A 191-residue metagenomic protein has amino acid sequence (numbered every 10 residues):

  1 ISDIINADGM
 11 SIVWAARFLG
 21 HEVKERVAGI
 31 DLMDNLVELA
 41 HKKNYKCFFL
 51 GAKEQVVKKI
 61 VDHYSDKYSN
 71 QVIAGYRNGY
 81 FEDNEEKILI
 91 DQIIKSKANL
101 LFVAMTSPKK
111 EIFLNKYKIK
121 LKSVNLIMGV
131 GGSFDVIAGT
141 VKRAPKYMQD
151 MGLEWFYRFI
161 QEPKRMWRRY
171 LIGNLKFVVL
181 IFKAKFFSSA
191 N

Functional and structural regions predicted by a protein language model:
I1-A15, E22: Active-site cofactor/substrate anionic-group-binding motifs, chiefly glycine- and Lys/Arg-rich phosphate-binding loops
D3, A74, N99, N125: Conserved acidic residues
S11-A16, R143-N191: A transmembrane-helix-recognition feature enriched in membrane-embedded lipid enzymes and envelope glyco-/phospholipid
R17-Q92, S96-K97: Conserved beta-alpha
V61, E111-K120: Short Gly/Thr/Asp-enriched flexible loops that form oxyanion-binding sites at enzyme active sites
N78-E82, S123-Q161: Short, flexible loop segments at boundaries between secondary-structure elements
I93, K97-S107: Proline-aspartate-enriched helix->loop->beta-strand connector
M105-K110, S133-F134: Short glycine-rich anion-binding loops that position phosphate/pyrophosphate groups of nucleotides and phosphorylated
